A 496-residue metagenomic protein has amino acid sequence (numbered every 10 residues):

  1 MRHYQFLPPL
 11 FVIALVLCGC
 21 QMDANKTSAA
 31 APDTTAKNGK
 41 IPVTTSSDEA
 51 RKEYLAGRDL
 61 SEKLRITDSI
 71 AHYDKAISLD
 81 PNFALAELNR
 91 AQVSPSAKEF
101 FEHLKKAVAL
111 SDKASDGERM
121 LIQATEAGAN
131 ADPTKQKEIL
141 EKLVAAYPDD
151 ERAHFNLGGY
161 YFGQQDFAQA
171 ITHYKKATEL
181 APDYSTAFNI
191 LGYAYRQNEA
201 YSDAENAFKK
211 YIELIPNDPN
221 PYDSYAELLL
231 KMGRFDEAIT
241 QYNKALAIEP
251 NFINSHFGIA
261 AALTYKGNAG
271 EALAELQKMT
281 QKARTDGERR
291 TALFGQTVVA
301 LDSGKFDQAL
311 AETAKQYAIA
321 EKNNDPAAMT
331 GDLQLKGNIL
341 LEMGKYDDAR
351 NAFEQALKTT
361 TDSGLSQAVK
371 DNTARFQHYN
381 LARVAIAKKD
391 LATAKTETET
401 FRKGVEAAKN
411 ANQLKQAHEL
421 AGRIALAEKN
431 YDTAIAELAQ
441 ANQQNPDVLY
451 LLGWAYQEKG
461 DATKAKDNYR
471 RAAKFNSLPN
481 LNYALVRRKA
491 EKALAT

Functional and structural regions predicted by a protein language model:
S46-K75, L79, R119-K142, A146-R152 (+1 more regions): Alpha-helical segment of the N-proximal tetratricopeptide repeat
A50, A84-L85, G117, E151-R152 (+10 more regions): Helix-start (N-cap) detector for alpha-helical repeat units in TPR-like alpha-solenoids, especially tetratricopeptide
R58, Q92, T125, G159 (+8 more regions): Residue-level recognition of tetratricopeptide repeat
K75-A76, K106-L110, K142-L143, K176-A177 (+8 more regions): Canonical positions in the second alpha-helix
N89, N156, I190, S224 (+7 more regions): Canonical tetratricopeptide repeat
